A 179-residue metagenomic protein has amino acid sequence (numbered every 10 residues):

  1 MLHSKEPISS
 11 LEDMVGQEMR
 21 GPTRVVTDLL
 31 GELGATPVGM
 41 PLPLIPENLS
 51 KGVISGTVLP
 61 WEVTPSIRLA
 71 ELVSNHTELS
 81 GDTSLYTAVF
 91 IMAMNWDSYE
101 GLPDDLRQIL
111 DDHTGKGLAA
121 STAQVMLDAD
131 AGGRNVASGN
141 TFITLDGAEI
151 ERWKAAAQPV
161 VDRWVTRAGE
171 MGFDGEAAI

Functional and structural regions predicted by a protein language model:
M1-I179: N-terminal secretory/targeting leader peptides
